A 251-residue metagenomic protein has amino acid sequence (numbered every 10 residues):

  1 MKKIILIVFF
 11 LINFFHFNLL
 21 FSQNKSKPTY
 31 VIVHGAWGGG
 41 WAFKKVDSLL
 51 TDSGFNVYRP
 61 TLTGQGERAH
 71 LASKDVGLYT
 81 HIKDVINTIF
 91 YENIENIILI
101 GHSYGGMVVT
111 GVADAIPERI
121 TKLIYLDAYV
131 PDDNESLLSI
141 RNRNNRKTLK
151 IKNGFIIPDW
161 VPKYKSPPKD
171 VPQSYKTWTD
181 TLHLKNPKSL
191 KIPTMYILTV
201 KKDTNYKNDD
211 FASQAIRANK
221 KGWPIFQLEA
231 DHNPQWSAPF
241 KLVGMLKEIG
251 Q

Functional and structural regions predicted by a protein language model:
G35-G38, S103: Active-site glycine-rich loops that stabilize anionic/oxyanionic intermediates across multiple enzyme folds
W37-K45, V57: Serine-hydrolase catalytic-loop signature spanning alpha/beta hydrolases and amidase-signature enzymes
L50-H70: Conserved alpha/beta-hydrolase
K74, D114, I120, I124-P158 (+1 more regions): Flexible "cap/lid" loop of the alpha/beta hydrolase fold
I82-I97: Conserved acidic catalytic loop of the alpha/beta-hydrolase fold
I100-G101, G105, V109: Gly/Ala-rich beta-loop-alpha elbow adjacent to hydrolase catalytic centers
V200-E229, I249: Conserved loop-alpha-helix segment in the C-terminal half of the alpha/beta-hydrolase fold that carries the catalytic
F226-P239: Catalytic histidine-centered segment of alpha/beta-hydrolase-like enzymes
